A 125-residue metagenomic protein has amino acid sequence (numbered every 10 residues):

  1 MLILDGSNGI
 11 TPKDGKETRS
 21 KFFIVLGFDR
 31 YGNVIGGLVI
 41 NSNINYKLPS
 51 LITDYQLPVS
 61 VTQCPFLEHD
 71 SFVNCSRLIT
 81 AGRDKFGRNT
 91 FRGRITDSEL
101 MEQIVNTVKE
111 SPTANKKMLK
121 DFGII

Functional and structural regions predicted by a protein language model:
M1-E17: GIY-YIG nuclease catalytic motif and its immediate N-terminal context
M1-L2, G37-N43, D70-S71, A114: Generic detector of short, locally flexible boundary/turn motifs and exposed helical patches
L4-S7, V25, V34-I35, F91: Intrinsically disordered, low-complexity segments enriched in small/polar residues
S7, I40, S76-L78: Structured loops at beta-to-helix junctions and adjacent beta-edge loops in soluble globular domains
P12-V61: Compact nucleic-acid interaction/catalytic patches
Q56-I125: C-terminal terminal-subdomain/extension
